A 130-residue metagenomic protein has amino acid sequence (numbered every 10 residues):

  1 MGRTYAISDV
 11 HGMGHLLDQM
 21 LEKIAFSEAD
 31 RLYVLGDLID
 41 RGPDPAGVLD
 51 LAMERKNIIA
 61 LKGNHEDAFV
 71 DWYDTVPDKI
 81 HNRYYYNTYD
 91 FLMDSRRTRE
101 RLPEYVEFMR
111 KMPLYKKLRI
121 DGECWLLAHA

Functional and structural regions predicted by a protein language model:
M1-D50, I58: N-terminal active-site segment of His-dependent metallophosphoesterases
P45-L49, M53-A130: Active-site neighborhood of divalent metal-dependent phosphoester bond hydrolases
